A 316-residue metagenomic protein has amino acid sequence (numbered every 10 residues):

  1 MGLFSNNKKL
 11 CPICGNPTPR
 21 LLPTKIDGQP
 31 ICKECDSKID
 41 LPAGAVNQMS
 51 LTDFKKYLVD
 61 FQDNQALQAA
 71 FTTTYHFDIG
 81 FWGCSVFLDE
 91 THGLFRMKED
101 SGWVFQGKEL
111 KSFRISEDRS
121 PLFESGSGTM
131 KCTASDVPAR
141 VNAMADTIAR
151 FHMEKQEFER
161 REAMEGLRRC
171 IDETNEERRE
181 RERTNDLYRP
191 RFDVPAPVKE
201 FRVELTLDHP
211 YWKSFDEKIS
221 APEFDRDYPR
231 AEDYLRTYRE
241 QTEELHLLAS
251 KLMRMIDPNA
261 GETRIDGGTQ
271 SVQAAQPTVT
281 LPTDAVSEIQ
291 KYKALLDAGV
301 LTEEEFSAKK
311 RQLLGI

Functional and structural regions predicted by a protein language model:
M1-I316: A composition-biased, non-transmembrane "mature-region" signal
